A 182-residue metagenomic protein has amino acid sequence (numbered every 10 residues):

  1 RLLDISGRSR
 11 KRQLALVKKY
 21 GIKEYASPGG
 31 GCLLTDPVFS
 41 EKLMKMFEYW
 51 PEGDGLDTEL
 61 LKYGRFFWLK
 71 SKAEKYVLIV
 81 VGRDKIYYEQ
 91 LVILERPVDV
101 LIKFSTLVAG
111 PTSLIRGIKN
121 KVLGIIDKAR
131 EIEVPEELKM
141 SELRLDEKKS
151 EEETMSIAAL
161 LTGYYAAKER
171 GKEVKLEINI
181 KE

Functional and structural regions predicted by a protein language model:
R1-R116, N120, T162-R170: Nucleotide-activated chemistry modules centered on ATP-dependent adenylation/adenylyltransferase
S9, S150-A158: Short amphipathic alpha-helical segments
V122-K149: Intrinsically disordered, low-complexity domain-flanking/linker segments in eukaryotic proteins, enriched
I126-R130, M155-T162: Short amphipathic alpha-helices in soluble, non-transmembrane regions that often serve as interface/regulatory elements
K148, E153, A167-R170: Catalytic phosphate-donor-binding core of small-molecule kinases
A158-E182: Helix-rich interaction surfaces within compact, conserved domain-sized segments that mediate assembly or partner
